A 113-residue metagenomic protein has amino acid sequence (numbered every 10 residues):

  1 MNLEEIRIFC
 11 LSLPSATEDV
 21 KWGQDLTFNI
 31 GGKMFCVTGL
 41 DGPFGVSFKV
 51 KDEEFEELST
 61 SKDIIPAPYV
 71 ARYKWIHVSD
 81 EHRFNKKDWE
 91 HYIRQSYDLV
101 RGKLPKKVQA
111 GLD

Functional and structural regions predicted by a protein language model:
M1-D113: Charge-dense, helix-prone N-terminal extensions
